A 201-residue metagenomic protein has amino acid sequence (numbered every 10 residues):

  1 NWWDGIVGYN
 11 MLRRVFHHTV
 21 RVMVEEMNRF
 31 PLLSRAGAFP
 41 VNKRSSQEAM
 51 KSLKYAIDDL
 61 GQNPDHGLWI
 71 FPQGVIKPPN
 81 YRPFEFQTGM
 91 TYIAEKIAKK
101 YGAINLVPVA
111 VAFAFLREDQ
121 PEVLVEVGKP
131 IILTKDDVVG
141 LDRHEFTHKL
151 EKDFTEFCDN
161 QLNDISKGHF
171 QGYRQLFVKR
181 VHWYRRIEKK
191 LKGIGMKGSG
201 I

Functional and structural regions predicted by a protein language model:
N1-E48: Catalytic core of membrane glycerolipid acyltransferases/transacylases, capturing the structured, soluble-facing
M50-I201: Non-catalytic C-terminal accessory region of glycerolipid acyltransferases and related lyso-lipid remodeling enzymes
